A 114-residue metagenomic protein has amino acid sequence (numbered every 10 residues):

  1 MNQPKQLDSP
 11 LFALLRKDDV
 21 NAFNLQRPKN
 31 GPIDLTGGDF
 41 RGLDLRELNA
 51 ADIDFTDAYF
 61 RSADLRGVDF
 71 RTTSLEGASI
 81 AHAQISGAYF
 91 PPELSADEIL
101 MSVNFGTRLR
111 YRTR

Functional and structural regions predicted by a protein language model:
M1-Q6: Terminal non-domain segments
L7-R114: Tandem repeat scaffolds
